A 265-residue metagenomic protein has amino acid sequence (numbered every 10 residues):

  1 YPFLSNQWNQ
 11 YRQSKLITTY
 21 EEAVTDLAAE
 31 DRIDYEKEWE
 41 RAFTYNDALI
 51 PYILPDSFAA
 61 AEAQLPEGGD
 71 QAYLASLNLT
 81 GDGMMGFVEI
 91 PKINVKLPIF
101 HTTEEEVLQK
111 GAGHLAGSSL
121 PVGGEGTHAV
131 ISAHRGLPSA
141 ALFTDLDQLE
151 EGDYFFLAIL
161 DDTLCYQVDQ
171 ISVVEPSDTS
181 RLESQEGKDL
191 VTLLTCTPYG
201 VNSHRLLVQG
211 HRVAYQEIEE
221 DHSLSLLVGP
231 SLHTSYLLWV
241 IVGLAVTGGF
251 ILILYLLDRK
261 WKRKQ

Functional and structural regions predicted by a protein language model:
Y1-Y236, W261: Solvent-exposed, non-transmembrane regions of membrane-associated and secreted proteins
S225-Q265: C-terminal single-pass membrane-anchor helix
